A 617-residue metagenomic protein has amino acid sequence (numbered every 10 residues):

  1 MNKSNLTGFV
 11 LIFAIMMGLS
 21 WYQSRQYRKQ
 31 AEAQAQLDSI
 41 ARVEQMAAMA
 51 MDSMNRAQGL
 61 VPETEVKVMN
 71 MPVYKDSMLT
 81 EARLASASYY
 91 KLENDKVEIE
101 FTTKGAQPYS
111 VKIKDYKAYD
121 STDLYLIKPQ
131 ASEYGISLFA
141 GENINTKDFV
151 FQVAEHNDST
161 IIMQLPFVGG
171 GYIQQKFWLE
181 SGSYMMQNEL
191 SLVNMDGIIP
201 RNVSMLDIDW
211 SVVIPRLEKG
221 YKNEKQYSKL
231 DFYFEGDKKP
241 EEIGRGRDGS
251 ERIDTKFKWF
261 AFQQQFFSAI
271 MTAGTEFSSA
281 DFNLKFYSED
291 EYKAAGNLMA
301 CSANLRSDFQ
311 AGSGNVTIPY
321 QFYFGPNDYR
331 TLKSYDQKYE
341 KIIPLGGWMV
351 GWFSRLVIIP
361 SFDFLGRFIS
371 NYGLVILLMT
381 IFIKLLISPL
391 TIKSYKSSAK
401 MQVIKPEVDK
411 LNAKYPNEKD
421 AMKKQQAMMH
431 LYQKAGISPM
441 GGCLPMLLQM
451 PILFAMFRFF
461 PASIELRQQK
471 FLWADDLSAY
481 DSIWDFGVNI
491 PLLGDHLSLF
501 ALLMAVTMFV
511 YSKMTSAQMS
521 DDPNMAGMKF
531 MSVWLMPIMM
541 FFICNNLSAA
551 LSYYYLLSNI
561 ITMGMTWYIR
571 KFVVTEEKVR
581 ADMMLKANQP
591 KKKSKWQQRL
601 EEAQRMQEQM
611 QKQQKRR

Functional and structural regions predicted by a protein language model:
M1-P62, F101, L190-V193, N202-K225 (+5 more regions): Helix-loop-helix
K3, P62, L79-R83, E93 (+4 more regions): General structural signal for secondary-structure boundaries
M54-A87: Short, Gly/Pro- and small/polar-rich lid/capping loops
A82-K341: Soluble non-transmembrane domains of integral membrane proteins
